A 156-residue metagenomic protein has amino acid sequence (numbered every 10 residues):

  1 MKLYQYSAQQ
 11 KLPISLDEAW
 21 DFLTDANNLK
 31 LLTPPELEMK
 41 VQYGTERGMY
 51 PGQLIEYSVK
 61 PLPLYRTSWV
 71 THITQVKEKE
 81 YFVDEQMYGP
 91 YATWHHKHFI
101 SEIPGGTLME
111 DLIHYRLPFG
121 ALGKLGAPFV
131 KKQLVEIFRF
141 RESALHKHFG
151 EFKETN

Functional and structural regions predicted by a protein language model:
M1-Y50: Hydrophobic ligand-binding cavity/cleft-lining segments
Q5-S7, R66-V70, A92-H96: Short, surface-exposed coil-to-beta transition loops
S7-P13, S58, H72, F99-S101 (+1 more regions): Generic structural detector for well-ordered beta-strands
L12-I14, P61-P63, Q75, P90 (+1 more regions): Beta-strand elements of well-folded, non-transmembrane domains
S15-L16, T74-Y81, F99-L108: A short, structured loop/turn motif at beta-sheet edges
K40-Y88, F140-S143, K147-N156: Glycine-rich portal/gate segments that line the openings of hydrophobic small-molecule binding cavities
E85-E136, N156: Beta-strand/loop substructures that line and gate deep hydrophobic ligand-binding cavities in soluble
